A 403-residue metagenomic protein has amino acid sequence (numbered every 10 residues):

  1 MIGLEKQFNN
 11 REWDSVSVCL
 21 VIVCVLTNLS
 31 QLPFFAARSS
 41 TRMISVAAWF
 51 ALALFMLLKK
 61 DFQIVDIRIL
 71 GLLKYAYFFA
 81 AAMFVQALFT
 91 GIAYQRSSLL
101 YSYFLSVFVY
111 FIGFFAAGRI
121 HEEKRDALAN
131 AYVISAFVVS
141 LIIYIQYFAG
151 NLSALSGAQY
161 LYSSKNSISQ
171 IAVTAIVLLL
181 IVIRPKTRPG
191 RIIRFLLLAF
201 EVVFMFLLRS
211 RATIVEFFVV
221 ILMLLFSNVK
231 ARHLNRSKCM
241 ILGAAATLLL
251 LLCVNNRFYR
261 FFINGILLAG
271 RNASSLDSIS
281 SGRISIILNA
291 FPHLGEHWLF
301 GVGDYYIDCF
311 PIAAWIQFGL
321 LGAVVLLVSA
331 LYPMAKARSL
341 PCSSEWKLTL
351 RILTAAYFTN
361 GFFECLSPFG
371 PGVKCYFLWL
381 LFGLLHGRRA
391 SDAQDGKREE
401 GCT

Functional and structural regions predicted by a protein language model:
M1-D61, A81-T90, Y357-T359: N-terminal signal-anchor transmembrane segment
V16-S17, I69-F79, F114-L141, K186 (+2 more regions): Interfacial loop-to-transmembrane-helix boundary motif in multi-pass membrane proteins
V18-L26, L52, I352-N360, S367-T403: Transmembrane alpha-helices of multi-pass inner-membrane enzymes
V46-A48, L70-F84, A93-A116, A127 (+1 more regions): Aromatic-anchored transmembrane helix interface
I69, G190, V229, R236-K238 (+4 more regions): Hydrophobic transmembrane alpha-helices and their immediate junctions
K124-N151, K165-N228, A355: Alpha-helical transmembrane segments of multi-pass inner-membrane proteins
L207, L225-A273: A membrane-periplasm/extracellular boundary helix in multi-pass inner-membrane enzymes that assemble envelope glycans
N264-A314, F318-V325: TM-adjacent membrane-interface loops and short helices in multi-pass inner/ER membrane proteins
